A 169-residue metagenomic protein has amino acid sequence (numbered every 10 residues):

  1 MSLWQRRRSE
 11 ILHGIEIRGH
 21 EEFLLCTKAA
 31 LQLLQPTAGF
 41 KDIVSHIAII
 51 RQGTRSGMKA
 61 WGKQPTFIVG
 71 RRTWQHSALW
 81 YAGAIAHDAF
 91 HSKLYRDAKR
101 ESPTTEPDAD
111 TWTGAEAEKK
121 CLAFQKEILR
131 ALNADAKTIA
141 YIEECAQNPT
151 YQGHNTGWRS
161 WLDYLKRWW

Functional and structural regions predicted by a protein language model:
S2-Q64, W74, A131: Auxiliary, metal-adjacent structural segments of Zn-dependent hydrolase domains
R8, L24-T27, F40, L122-Q125 (+2 more regions): Short amphipathic alpha-helical segments that mediate assembly, nucleic-acid/protein binding, or membrane association
L31, Q35, A82, A86 (+1 more regions): Non-transmembrane alpha-helical segments in soluble domains of secreted/periplasmic/extracellular proteins
S56-G62, K93-L94, E101-P103, A146-G153: Short catalytic/ligand-binding loop motif for oxyanion handling, primarily in non-cytosolic enzymes, centered on
V69-A84: Short pre-active-site segment immediately N-terminal to the catalytic Zn-binding motif
A78-W80, Y95-I128: Post-HEXXH active-site segment of zinc metalloproteases
G83-R96: Active-site recognition of the HExxH zinc-binding catalytic motif
A131-W169: Long, well-structured alpha-helical subdomains associated with metal-dependent extracellular/ecto-lumenal hydrolases
